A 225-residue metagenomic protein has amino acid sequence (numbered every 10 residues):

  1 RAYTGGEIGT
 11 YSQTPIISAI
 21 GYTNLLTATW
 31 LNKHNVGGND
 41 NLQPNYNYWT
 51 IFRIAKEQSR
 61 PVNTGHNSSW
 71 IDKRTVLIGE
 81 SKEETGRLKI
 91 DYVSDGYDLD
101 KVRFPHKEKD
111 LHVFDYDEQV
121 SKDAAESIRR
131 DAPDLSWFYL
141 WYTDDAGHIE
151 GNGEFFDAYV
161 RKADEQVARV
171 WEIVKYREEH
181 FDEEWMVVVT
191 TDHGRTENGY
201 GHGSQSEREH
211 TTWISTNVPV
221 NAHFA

Functional and structural regions predicted by a protein language model:
R1-S59: Active-site nucleophile/metal-coordination loop of metallo-enzymes that catalyze phosphate/sulfate and related
A2-T4, N24-L26, N63-S68, D134-Y139 (+2 more regions): Structural recognition of the beta-strand scaffold that forms the well-ordered cores of secreted hydrolase catalytic
G9-T10, L31-N32, W70-R74, Y142-A146 (+2 more regions): Solvent-exposed loop/turn segments at secondary-structure junctions within structured extracellular/periplasmic domains
Y22-T29, G203-A225: Substrate-binding rim/cap in mid-to-C-terminal beta-strand-loop elements of soluble/periplasmic
N32-G38, E83-Y116, V120, V160: Acidic, His- and aromatic-enriched active-site or binding-groove loops in soluble protein domains that engage sugars
N41-Y48, D157-R161, Q205, H210 (+1 more regions): A short beta-strand-to-alpha-helix junction
G79-E80, K122-R169: Active-site His/acidic residue clusters
K162-G203, I214: Metal-dependent active-site segment of extracytoplasmic phospho-/sulfohydrolases and closely related
